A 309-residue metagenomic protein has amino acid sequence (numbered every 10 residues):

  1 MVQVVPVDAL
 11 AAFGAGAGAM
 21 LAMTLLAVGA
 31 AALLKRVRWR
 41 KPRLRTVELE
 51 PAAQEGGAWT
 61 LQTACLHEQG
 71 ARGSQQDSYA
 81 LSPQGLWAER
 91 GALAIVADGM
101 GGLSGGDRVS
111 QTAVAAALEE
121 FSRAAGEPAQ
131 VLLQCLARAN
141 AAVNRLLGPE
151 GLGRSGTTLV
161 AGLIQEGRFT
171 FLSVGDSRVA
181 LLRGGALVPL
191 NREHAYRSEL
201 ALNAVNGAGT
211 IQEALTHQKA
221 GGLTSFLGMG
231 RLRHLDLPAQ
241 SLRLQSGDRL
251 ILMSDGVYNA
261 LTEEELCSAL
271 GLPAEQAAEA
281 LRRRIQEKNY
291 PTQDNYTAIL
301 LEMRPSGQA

Functional and structural regions predicted by a protein language model:
M1-A309: PP2C/PPM-type serine/threonine phosphatase catalytic domain
